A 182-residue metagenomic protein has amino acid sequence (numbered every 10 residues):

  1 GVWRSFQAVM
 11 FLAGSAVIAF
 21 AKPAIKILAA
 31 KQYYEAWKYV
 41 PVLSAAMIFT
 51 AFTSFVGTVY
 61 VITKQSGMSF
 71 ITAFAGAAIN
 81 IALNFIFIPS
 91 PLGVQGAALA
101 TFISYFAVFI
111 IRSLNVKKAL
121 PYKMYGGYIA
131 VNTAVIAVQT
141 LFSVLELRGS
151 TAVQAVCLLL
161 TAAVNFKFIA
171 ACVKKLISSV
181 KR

Functional and structural regions predicted by a protein language model:
G1, G14, P23, M47 (+4 more regions): Residue-level recognition of pore/gate-forming positions within transmembrane alpha-helices of multi-pass
G1-A73: Specific pore-lining/lateral-gate transmembrane helices of multi-pass inner-membrane transport and insertion machines
V9, K38-V42, M68-T72, G96 (+5 more regions): Alpha-helical transmembrane segments of integral membrane proteins
G14-A19, I27, Y39, I81 (+4 more regions): Membrane-embedded alpha-helical segments of multi-pass transporters/permeases
K26-I27, I62, P89, K117-K118 (+1 more regions): Transmembrane helix-loop junction
V56-K64, R112-G126: Alpha-helical transmembrane segments
G67, F74-F109, F142-V156: Membrane-interface helix-loop junctions in multi-pass transport and translocation proteins
Y122-M124, Y128, T140-R182: Membrane-proximal transmembrane or re-entrant/amphipathic helices at the cytosolic face
